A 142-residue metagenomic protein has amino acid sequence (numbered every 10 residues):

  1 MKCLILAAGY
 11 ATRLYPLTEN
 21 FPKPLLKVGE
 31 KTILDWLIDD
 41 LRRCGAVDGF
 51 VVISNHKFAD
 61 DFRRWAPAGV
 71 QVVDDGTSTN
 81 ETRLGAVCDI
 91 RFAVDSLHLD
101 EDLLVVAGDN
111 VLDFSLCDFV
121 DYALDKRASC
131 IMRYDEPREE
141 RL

Functional and structural regions predicted by a protein language model:
K2-I5, R13, K27, K31-A107 (+1 more regions): Conserved N-terminal catalytic core of the sugar/cofactor nucleotidyltransferase
Y10, D109-N110: Active-site metal-binding loops of divalent metal-dependent hydrolases
A11-R13, R138-E139: Short, acidic Gly/Pro/Ser/Thr-rich loop/turn segments
E19-K23: Short alpha-helical oligomerization interface
L25, V72, S129-I131: Conserved beta-strand scaffold positions in the cores of enzyme catalytic domains, especially in NTP/NDP-utilizing
H56-K57, N110, E136-P137: Short beta->alpha connector loops
D113-L142: Conserved core of the sugar-phosphate nucleotidyltransferase
